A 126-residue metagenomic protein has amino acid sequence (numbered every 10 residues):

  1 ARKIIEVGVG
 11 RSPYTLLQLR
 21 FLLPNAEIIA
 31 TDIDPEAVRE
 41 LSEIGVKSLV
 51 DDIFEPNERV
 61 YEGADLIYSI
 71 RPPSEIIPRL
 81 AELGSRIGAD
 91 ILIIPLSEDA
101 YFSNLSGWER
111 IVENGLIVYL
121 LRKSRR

Functional and structural regions predicted by a protein language model:
R2-S12: Conserved class I S-adenosyl-L-methionine
R11-P24: Conserved SAM-binding loop of SAM-dependent methyltransferases across substrates and taxa, primarily the Class I
E27-D32: Conserved SAM-binding motif I beta-strand of class I
D34-E36: Conserved SAM/SAH-binding beta-strand->alpha-helix loop
L41: Conserved SAM-binding loop
I44-P56: Conserved SAM-binding strand-loop segment of SAM-dependent methyltransferases
E58-L66: A short acidic, Gly/Pro-enriched loop at the edge of an enzyme's catalytic core that lines a small-molecule cofactor
E75-R126: C-terminal substrate-binding/active-site "lid" region of AdoMet-derived donor-dependent transferases
